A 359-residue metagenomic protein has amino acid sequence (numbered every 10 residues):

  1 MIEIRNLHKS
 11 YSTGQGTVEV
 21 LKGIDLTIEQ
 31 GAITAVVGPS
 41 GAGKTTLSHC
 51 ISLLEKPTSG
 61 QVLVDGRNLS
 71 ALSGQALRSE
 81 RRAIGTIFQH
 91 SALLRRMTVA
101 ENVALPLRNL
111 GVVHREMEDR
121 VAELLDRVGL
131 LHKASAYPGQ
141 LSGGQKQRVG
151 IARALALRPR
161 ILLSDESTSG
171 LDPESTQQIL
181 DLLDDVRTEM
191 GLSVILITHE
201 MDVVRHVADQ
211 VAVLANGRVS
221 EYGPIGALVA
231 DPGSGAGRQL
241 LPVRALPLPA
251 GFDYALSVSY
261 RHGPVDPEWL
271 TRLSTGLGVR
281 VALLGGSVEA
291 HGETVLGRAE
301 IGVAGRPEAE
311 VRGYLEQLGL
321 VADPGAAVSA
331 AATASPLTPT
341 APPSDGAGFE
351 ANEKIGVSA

Functional and structural regions predicted by a protein language model:
Q15-V18, L69-G85, N109-H114, L228-P232: ABC ATPase NBD coupling module
S52: Helix-to-loop junction immediately C-terminal to a conserved catalytic motif
M97-L105: Short coil-to-helix segment of the ABC ATPase nucleotide-binding domain corresponding to the Q-loop/switch region
Y137-L141, Q145: Conserved ABC ATPase signature
A156-R160: A short, proline-enriched helix->beta-strand linker immediately N-terminal to the Walker B motif in ABC-type P-loop
Y222-G223, D231: ABC ATPase "signature
